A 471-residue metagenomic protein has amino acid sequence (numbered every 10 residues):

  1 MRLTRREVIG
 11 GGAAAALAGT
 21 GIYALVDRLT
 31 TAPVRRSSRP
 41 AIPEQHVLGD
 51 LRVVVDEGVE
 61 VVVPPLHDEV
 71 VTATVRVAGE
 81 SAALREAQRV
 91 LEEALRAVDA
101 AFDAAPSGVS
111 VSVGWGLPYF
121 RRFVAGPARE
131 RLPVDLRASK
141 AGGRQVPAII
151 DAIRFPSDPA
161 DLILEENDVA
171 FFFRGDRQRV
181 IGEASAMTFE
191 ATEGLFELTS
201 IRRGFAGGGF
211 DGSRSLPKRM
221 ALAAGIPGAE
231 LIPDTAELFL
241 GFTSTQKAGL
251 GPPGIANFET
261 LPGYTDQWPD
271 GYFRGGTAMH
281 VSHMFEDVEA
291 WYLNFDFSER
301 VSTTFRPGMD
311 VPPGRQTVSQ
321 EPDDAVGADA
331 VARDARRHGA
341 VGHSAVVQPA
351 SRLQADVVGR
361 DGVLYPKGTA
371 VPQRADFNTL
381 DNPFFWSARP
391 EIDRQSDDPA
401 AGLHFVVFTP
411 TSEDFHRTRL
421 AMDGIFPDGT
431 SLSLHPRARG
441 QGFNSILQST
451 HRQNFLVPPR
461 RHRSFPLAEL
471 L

Functional and structural regions predicted by a protein language model:
M1-L3: N-terminal secretory signal peptides
E7-L471: Long, histidine/aromatic-enriched segments associated with O2/redox biology
